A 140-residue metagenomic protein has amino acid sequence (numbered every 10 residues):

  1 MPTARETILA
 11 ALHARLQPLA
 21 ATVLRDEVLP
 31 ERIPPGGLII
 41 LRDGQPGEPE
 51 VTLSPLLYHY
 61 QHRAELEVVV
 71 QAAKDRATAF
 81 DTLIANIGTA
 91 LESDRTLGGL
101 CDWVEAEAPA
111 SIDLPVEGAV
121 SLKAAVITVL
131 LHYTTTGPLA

Functional and structural regions predicted by a protein language model:
M1-I33, G44-A140: Charged, amphipathic alpha-helical segments and their flanking helix caps
L41: Conserved short beta-strand elements that form part of the metal-binding/catalytic scaffold of enzyme active sites
